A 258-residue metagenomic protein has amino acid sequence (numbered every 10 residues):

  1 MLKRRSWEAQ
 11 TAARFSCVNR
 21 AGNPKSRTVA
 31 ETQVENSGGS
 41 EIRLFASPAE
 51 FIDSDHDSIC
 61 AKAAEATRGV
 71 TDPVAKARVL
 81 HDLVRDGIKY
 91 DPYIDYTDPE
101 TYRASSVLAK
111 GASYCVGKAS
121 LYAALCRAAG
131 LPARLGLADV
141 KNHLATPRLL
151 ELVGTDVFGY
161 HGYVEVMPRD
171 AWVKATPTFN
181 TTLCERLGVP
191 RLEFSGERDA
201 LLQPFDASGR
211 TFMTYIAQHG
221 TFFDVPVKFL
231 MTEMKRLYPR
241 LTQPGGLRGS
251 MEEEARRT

Functional and structural regions predicted by a protein language model:
R4, S26: Cationic, low-complexity basic patches in intrinsically disordered or flexible, solvent-exposed regions
A12-R14: N-terminal leader/targeting segments
G22, A30-I42, S47-F51, V140-T258: His-Asp-centered catalytic microenvironments across diverse enzyme cores, prominently the transglutaminase-like
E41-K110: Secondary-structure boundary elements
P92-Y160: Active-site neighborhood of thiol-dependent amide/isopeptide-bond enzymes
